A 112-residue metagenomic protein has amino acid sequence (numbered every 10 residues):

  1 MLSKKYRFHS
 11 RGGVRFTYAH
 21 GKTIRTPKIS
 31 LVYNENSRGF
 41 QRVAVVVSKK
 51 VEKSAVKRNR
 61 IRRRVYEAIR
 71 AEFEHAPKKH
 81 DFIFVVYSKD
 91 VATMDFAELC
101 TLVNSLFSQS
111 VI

Functional and structural regions predicted by a protein language model:
M1-I112: Positively charged, solvent-exposed patches that mediate nucleic-acid binding
